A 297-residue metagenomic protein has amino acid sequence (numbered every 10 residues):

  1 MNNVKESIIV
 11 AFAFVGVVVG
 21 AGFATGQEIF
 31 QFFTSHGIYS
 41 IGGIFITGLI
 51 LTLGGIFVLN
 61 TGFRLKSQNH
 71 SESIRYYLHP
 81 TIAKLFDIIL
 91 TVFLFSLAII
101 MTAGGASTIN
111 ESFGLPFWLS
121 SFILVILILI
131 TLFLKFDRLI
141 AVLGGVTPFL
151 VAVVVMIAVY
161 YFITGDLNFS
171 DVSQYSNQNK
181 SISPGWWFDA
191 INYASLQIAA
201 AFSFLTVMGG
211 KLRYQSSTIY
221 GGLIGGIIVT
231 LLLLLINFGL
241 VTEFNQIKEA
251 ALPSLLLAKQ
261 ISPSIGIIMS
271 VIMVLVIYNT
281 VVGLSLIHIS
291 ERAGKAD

Functional and structural regions predicted by a protein language model:
M1-T25, W186-I191, K211-Q215: Membrane-interface "cap" regions at the ends of multi-pass membrane proteins
N2-K5, S35-I41, L65-F93, E111-F117 (+1 more regions): Transmembrane-helix boundary/entry motifs in multi-pass membrane transporters
V4-K5, F32-L59, G221, G226-T230 (+1 more regions): Extracellular loop-to-transmembrane helix junctions
I9-V15, G42-L49, L85-F95, E111-K135 (+5 more regions): Transmembrane alpha-helical segments of multi-pass small-molecule transport proteins
A21, T91, F95-A98, I128 (+3 more regions): Hydrophobic alpha-helical segments and their helix-loop junctions in multi-pass secondary transporters
G55-N60, T164-L167, N192-Y193, G209 (+1 more regions): Extracellular/periplasmic helix-exit of transmembrane alpha-helices
G105-S107, L115-I123, T131-I163: Membrane-interface loop-to-helix entry segments
I287-G294: Conserved small/polar residues in nucleotide/adenosyl-binding loops
